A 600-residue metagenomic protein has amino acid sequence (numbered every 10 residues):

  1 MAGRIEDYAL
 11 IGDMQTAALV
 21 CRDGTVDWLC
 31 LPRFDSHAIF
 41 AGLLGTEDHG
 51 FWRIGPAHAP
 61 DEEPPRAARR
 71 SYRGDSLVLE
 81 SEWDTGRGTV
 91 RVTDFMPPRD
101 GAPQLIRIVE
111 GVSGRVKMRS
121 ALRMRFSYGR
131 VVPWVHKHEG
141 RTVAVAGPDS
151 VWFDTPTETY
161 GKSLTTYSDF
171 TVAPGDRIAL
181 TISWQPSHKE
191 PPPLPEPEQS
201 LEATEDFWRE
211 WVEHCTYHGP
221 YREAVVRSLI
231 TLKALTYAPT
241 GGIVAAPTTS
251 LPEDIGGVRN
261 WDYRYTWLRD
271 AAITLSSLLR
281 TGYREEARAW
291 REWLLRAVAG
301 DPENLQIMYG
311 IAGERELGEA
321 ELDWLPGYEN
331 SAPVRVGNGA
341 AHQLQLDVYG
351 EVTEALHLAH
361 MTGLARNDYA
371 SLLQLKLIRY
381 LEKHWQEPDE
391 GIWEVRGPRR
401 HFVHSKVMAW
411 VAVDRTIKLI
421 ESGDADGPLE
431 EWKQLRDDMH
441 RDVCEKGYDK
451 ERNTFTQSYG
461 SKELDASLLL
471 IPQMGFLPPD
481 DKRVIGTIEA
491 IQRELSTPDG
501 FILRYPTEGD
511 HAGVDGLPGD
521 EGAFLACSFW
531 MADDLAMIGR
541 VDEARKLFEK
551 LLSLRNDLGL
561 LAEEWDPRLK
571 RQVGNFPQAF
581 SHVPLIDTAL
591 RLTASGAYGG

Functional and structural regions predicted by a protein language model:
M1-G600: Acidic, mature catalytic/reactive cores of soluble proteins
